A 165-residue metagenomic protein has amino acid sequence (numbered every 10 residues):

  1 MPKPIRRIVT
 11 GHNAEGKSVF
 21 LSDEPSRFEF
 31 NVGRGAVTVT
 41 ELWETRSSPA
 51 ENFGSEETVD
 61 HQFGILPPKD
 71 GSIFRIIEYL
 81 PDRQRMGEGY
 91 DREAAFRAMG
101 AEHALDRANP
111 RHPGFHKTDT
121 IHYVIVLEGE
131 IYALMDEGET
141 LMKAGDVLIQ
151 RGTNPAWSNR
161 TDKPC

Functional and structural regions predicted by a protein language model:
M1-T58: N-terminal leader/capping segments at the start of a protein or of a new domain
A14, L127, R160: Short, ordered coil/turn segments that flank beta-strands lining enzyme active or ligand-binding pockets
S26, R75-T118, R151-P155: Conserved short histidine dyad/triad with adjacent acidic residue
S47-G64, I73-E78, M86-G89: Terminal, intrinsically disordered low-complexity segments enriched in charged/polar and proline residues
G64-K69, F115-H116: Short, charge-rich binding segments
K69-I73, L80-D82, Y132, E139-A144 (+1 more regions): Ligand-binding loop in jelly-roll beta-barrel domains
P110-A144: A short beta-strand-loop-beta hairpin characteristic of the jelly-roll/cupin
